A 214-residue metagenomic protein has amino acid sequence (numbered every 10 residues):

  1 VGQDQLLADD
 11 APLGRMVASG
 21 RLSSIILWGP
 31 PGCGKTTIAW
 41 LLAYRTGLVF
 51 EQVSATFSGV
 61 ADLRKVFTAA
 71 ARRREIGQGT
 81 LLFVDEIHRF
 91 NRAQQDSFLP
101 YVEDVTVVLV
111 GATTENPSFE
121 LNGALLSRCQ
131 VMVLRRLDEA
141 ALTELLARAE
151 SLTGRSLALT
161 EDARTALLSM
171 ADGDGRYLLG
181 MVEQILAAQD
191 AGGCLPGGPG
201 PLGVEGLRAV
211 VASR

Functional and structural regions predicted by a protein language model:
L6-D10, L48-L81, R92: Short glycine-rich substrate-engagement loop in P-loop NTPases that contacts/grips substrate
G14, A18, V84, H88-S127: Conserved catalytic/switch belt of AAA+ P-loop NTPases
R15-S54, T68-A71, L99-D104: Walker A/P-loop
L48, N122-R136: A short helix-turn-beta junction within AAA+ P-loop NTPase domains corresponding to the substrate/partner-engaging
S54-T56, Q130-T143: Conserved AAA+ ATPase "SRH/arginine-finger" region at the nucleotide-binding site
T143-R164: Helix-loop-helix "sensor" segment of P-loop NTPases
T165-M170, R176-A191, G206-A209: C-terminal helical "lid" of AAA+/P-loop NTPase domains
G197-R214: C-terminal engagement/docking regions of AAA+ P-loop ATPases
